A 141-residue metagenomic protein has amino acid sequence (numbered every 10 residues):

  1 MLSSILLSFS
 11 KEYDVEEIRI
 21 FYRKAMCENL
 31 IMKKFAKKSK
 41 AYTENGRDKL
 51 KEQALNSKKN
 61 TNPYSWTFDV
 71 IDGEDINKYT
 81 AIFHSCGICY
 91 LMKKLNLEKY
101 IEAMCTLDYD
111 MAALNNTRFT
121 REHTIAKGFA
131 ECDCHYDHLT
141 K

Functional and structural regions predicted by a protein language model:
M1-K94: Amphipathic interaction/junction segments at domain boundaries or subunit interfaces
T67-K127: Short, hydrophobic/π-rich interface segment
K127-H135: Beta-rich nucleic-acid/ligand-interaction surfaces
Y136-K141: Short beta-strand-to-coil "C-cap" segments at the C-terminal boundary of structured domains/repeats, marking
